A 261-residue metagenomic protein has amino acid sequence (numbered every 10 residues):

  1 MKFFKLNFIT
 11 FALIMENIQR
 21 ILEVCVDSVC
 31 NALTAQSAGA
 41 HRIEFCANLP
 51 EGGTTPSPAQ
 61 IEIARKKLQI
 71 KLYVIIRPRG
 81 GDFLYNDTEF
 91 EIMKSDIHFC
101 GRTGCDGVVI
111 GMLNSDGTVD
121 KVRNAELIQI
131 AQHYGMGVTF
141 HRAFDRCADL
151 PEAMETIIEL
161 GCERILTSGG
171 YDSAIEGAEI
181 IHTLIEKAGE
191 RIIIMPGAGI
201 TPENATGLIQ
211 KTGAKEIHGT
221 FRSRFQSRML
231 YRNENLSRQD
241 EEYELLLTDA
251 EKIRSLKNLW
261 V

Functional and structural regions predicted by a protein language model:
E16-D27, R77-I92, T139-D149: Active-site mouth loops of central-metabolism enzymes
R20-V24, I43-F45, L72-I76, V108-I110 (+4 more regions): Hydrophobic faces of well-ordered beta-strands that scaffold small-molecule active sites in alpha/beta enzyme cores
C30-A32, Y85-S95, A148-E159, I200-A214 (+1 more regions): Catalytic cores of alpha/beta
A38-I43, L68-I70, G104-G107, H133-G135 (+3 more regions): Glycine-enriched alpha-helix->loop->beta-strand junction motifs that scaffold or abut catalytic
E44-G53, T103, V109-S115, C162-A174 (+1 more regions): Glycine-rich phosphate-binding active-site loops on the catalytic face of alpha/beta enzymes
G53-G80, K121-F140, I180-T201, E244-V261: Alpha-helix-loop-beta-strand connector modules within alpha/beta enzyme cores
I70-N124: Glycine/small-residue-rich loop that forms an oxyanion/phosphate-binding "nest" at active or ligand-binding sites
D87, V119-L127, A148-I158, E176-I185 (+1 more regions): Distinct, well-ordered alpha-helical segments
